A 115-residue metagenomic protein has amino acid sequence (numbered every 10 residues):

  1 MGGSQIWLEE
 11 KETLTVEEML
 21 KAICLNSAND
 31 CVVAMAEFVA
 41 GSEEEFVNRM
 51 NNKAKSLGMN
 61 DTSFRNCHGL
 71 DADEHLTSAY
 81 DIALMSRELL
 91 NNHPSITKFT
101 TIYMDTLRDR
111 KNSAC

Functional and structural regions predicted by a protein language model:
M1-Y80, L90: Active-site-adjacent loops and short helices of periplasmic peptidoglycan-processing enzymes
M59-S63, D71-L76, Y80-C115: Domain-terminus/edge residues, biased toward the C-terminal soluble/receptor-binding domains of extracytoplasmic
